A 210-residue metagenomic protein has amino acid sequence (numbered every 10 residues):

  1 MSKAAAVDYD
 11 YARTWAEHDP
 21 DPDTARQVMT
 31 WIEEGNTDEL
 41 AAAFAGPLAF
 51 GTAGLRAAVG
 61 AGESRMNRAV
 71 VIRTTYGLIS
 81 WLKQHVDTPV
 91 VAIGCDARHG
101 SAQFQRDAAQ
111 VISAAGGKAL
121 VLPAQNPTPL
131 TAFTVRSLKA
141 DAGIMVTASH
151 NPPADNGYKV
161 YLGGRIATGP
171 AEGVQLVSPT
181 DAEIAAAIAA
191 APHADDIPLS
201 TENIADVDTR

Functional and structural regions predicted by a protein language model:
K3, W15, D87-I166, V174: Ferredoxin-reductase
K3-A108, A115: An N-terminal, well-structured beta->alpha segment
W15-D19, D23, E39-L48, G157-R210: Gly/Ser/Thr-enriched, mixed-charge loops and adjacent short helices that form phosphate/oxyanion-binding elements
L48-V59, V71, Q125-N126, L130 (+3 more regions): Long, contiguous hydrophobic alpha-helical segments, chiefly transmembrane helices and signal peptides
Q84, S137, A190-A194: Alpha-helix capping at helix-to-loop junctions
